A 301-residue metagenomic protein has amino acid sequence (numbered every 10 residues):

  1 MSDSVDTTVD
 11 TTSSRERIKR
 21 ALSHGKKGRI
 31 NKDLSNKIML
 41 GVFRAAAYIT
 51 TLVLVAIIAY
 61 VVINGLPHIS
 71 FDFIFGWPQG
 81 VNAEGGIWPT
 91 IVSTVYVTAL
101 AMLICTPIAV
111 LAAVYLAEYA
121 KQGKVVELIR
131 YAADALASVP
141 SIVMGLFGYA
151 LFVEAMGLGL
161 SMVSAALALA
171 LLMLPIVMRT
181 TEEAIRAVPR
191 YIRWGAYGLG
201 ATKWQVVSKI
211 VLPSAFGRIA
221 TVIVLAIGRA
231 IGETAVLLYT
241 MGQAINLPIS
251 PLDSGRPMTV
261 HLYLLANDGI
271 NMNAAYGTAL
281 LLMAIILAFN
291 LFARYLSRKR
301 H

Functional and structural regions predicted by a protein language model:
M1-I49, A293-H301: Transmembrane alpha-helical segments of polytopic membrane transport and secretion proteins
L22-A45, Y60-A101, Q122, V260 (+1 more regions): Periplasmic/extracellular loop-to-transmembrane helix junction in inner-membrane transport proteins
V81, G85, L237-M283: Interhelical loop and adjacent transmembrane-helix boundary motif in polytopic membrane transport permeases
A101-A133, L146, E154, F289 (+1 more regions): Transmembrane-helix boundary motif in ABC transporter permease subunits
L116, A120, E182, R186 (+4 more regions): C-terminal transmembrane helix and the adjacent membrane-cytosol boundary/short C-terminal tail of inner/organellar
D134-L172: Generic hydrophobic transmembrane alpha-helix motif, especially the helices
P140, L199-G200, P213: Glycine/proline-centered hinge or cleavage motifs at structural transition points of membrane proteins
T180, K203-Y239: Transmembrane alpha-helices
